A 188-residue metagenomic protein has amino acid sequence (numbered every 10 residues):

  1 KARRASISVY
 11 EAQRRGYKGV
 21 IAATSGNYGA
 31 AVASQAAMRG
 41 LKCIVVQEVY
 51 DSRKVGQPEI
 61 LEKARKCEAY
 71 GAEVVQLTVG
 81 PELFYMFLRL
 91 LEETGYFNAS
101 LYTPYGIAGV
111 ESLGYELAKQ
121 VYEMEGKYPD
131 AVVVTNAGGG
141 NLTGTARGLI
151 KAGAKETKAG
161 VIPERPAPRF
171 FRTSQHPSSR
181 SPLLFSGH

Functional and structural regions predicted by a protein language model:
A2-H188: PLP-dependent amino-acid enzyme catalytic core
